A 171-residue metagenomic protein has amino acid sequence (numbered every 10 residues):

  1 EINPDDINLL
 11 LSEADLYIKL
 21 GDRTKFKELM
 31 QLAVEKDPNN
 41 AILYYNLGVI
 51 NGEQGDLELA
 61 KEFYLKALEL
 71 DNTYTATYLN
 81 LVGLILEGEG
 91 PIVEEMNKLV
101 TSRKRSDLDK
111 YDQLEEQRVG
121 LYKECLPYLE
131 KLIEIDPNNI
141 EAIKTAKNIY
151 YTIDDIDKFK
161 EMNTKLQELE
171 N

Functional and structural regions predicted by a protein language model:
L32-A33, K66-A67, L132, L166: Canonical positions in the second alpha-helix
E87-Y128: Short coil/linker segments at helix-helix boundaries
